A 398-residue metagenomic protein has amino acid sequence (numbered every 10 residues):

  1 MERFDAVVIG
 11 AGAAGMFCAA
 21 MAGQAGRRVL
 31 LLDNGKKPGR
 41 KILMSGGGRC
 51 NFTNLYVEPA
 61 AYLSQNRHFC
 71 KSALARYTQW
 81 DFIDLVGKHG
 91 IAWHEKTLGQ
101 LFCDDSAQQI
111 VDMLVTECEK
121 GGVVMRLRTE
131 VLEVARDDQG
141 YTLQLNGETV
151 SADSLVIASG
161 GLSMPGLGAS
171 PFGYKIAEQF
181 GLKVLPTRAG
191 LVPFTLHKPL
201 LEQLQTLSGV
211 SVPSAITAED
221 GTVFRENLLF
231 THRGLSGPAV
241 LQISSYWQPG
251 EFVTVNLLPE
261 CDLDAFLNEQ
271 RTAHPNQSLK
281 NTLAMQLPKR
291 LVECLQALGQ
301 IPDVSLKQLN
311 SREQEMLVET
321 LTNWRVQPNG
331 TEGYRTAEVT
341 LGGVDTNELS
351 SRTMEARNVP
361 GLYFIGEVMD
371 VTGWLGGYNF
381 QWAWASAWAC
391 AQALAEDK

Functional and structural regions predicted by a protein language model:
F4-L31, C390-A395: N-terminal Rossmann-like FAD-binding beta1-loop-alpha1 element of flavoenzymes
V7-I9, L32, V131, V150-G166 (+2 more regions): Short hydrophobic core segments
G23-G47: Glycine-rich FAD pyrophosphate-binding loop
K36-P38, L43-M44, F52-P59, A92 (+2 more regions): An anion/pyrophosphate-binding glycine-rich loop and adjacent beta-alpha core in soluble alpha-beta enzymes
R49-E95: Glycine-rich active-site loop/strand segments that organize a redox cofactor
R76-S154: Feature captures the FAD/FMN-dependent oxidoreductase FAD-binding
L127, E293-T372: A glycine-rich dinucleotide-binding beta-alpha-beta segment and adjacent secondary-structure elements that constitute
S154-L200: Glycine-rich loop(s) and the adjacent beta-strand/alpha-helix scaffold that form part
